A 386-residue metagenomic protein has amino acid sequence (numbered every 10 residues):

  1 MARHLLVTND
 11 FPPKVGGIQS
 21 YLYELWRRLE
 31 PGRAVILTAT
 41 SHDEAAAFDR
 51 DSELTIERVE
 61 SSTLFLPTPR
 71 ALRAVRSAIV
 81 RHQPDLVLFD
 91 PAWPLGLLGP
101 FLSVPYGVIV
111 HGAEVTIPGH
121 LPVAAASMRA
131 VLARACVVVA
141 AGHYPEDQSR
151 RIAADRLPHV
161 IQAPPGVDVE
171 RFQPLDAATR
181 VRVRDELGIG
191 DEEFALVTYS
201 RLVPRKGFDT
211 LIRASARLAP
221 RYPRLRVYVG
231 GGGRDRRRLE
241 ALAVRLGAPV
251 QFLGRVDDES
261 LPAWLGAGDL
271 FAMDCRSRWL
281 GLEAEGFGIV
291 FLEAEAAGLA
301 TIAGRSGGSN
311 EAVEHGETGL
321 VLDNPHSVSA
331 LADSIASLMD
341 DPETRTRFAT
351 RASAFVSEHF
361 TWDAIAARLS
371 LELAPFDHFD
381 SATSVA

Functional and structural regions predicted by a protein language model:
F89-L95: Short His-centered aromatic/hydrophobic patch
R129-A178, V250-F252: Donor nucleotide-sugar binding/catalytic pocket of nucleotide-sugar-dependent glycosyltransferases
Q173-I189: A short helix/loop element that forms part of the nucleotide-sugar donor recognition site in Leloir-type
G190-K206, I212-A216: Conserved donor-binding/catalytic core segment of Leloir-type glycosyltransferases
R237-P262, L270: Nucleotide-activated donor-binding/catalytic signature segment of Leloir-type glycosyltransferases, i.e., the conserved
G266-A284, L299: Acidic donor-binding loop of glycosyltransferase active sites
A272, F291, A296, A300-A303 (+1 more regions): Short hydrophobic beta-strand element within catalytic cores of glycosyltransferases and related nucleotide-activated
N310-A336, E343-T344: Change "using UDP/GDP/dTDP sugars" to "using nucleotide sugars
